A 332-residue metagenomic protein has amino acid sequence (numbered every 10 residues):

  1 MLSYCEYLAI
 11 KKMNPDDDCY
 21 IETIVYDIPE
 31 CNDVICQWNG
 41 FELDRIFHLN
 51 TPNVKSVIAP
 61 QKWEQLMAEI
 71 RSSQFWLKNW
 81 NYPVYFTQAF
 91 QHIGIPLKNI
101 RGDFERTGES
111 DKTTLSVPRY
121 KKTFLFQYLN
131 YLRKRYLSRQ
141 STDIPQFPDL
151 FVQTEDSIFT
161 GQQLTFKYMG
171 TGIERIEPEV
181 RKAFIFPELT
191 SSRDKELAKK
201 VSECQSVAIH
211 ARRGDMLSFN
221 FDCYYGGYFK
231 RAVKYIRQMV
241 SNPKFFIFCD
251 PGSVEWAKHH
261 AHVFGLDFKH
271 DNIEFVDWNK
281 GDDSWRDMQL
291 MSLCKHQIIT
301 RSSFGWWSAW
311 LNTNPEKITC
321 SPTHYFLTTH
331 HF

Functional and structural regions predicted by a protein language model:
M1, V240-L327: Donor-binding and catalytic core of enzymes assembling or modifying cell-surface/extracellular glycoconjugates
M1-E30: N-terminal pre-catalytic "stem/leader" segment of glycosyltransferase-like enzymes
Y4, L8, K195, A309-W310: Residues within alpha-helical segments
E6, F229-A232, H260: A general structural detector for well-ordered alpha-helical segments in enzyme core domains, enriched
A9-D18, I46-V54, V233-P243, F264-E274 (+1 more regions): Structural alpha-beta junctions
V25-P29, L164-F166, T171, R212-M216 (+4 more regions): Short, solvent-exposed loop/turn segments at secondary-structure junctions
C31-L49, S253-D267, F332: Short, aromatic/basic amphipathic alpha-helical patches
D33-V240: Secretory-pathway luminal glycosyltransferase catalytic domains
